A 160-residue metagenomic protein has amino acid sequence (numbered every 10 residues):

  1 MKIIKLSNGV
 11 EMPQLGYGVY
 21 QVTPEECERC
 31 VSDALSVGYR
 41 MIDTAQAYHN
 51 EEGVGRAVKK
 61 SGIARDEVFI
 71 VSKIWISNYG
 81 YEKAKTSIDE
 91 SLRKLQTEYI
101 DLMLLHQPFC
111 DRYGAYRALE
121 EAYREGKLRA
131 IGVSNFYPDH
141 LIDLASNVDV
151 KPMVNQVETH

Functional and structural regions predicted by a protein language model:
M1-V68, E98: N-terminal binding-site loop/beta-alpha segment at the start of enzyme catalytic domains that lines or forms
Y17, A34, I42, V54 (+7 more regions): Conserved, mostly hydrophobic/aromatic
V22-E25, A45-G53, S77-E82, P108-Y113 (+1 more regions): Acidic-and-aromatic substrate-binding clefts and catalytic sites of carbohydrate-active enzymes
V22-L35, Y79-Q96, G114, Y137-D143: Short, acidic/polar
A64-V68, E98-L102, G126-A130, K151-V154: Short acidic capping loops at alpha-helix termini that bridge into adjacent secondary structure
R65-N78, D101-P108, N135-P138, Q156: A short, structured active-site edge motif that brings together acidic residues
A84-L105, E121-E125, N147: CE4/NodB-like, metal-dependent polysaccharide N-deacetylase domain that modifies extracellular/periplasmic N-acetylated
Q107-H160: Beta/alpha (TIM)-barrel catalytic core signal, keyed to glycine-rich beta->alpha loops juxtaposed to Asp/Glu that bind
